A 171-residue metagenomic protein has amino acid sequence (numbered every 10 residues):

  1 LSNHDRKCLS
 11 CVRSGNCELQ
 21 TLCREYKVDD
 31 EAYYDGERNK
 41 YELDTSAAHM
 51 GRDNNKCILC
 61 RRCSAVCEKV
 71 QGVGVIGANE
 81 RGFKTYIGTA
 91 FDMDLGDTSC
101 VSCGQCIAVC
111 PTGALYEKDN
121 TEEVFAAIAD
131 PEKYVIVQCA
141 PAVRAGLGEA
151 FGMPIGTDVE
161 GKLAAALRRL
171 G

Functional and structural regions predicted by a protein language model:
L1-D94: Ferredoxin-type iron-sulfur electron-transfer modules and their immediate structural context
G15-L19, Y26, E80-I87, L95-G104 (+1 more regions): Terminal amphipathic helices with adjacent charged low-complexity linkers/tails
L19-Q20, A65-E68, P111, K118-D119 (+1 more regions): Short helix/loop capping segments that flank catalytic or ligand/cofactor-binding pockets
N54-N55, A90-V101, T112-L115, D119 (+1 more regions): Alpha-helix capping and helix-loop boundary segments enriched in small/acidic/polar residues
C60, V70, A78-R81, A90 (+4 more regions): Generic beta-strand/beta-sheet core signal
Q71-V73, Q105, P111-T112, D130-V135 (+1 more regions): Short coil/turn connectors at secondary-structure junctions
E117-G171: Iron-sulfur-associated redox domains of electron-transfer enzymes in respiratory and anaerobic energy metabolism
